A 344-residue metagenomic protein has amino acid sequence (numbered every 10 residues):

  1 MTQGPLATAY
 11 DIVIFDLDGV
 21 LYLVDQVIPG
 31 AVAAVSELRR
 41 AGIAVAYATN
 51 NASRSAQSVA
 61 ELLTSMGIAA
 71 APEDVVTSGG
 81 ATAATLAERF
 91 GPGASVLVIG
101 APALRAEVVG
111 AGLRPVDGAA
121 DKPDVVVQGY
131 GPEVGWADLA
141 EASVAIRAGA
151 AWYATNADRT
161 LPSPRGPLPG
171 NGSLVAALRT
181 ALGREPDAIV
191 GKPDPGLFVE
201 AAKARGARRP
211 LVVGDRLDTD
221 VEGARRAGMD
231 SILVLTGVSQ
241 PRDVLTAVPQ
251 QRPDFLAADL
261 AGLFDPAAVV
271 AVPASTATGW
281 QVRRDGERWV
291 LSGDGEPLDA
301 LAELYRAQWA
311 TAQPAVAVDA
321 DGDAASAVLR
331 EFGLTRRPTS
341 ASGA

Functional and structural regions predicted by a protein language model:
M1-F15, L23-D25, E37-R40, Q57-E73 (+1 more regions): Asp-based, Mg2+/Mn2+-dependent phosphohydrolase catalytic module
A48: Glycine-rich loop-to-alpha-helix module at the N-terminal edge of alpha/beta enzyme cores
N51: Conserved phosphate/oxyanion-binding catalytic-loop motifs
S78-G80: Polytopic endomembrane small-metabolite transporters, centered on the Drug/Metabolite Transporter
